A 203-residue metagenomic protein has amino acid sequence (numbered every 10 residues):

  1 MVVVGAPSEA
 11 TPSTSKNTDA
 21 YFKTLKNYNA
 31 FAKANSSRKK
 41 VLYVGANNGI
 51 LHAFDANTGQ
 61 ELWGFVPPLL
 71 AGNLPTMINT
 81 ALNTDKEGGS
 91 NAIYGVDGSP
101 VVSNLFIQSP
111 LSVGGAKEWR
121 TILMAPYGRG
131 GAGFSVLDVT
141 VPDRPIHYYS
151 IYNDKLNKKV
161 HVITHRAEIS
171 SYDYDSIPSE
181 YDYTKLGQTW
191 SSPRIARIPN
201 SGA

Functional and structural regions predicted by a protein language model:
V2-A203: A fold-level detector for beta-propeller and closely related beta-sheet-rich head/sensor domains
